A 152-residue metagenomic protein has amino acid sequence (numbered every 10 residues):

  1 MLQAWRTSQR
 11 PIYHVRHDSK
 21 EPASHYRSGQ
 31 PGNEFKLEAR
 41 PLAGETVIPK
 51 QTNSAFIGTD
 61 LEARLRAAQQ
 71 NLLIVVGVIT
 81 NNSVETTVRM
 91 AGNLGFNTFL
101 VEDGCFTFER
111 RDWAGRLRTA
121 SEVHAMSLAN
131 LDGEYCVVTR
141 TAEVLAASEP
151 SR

Functional and structural regions predicted by a protein language model:
Q3-Q9, K20, H25-R152: Active-site-adjacent betaalpha module
H17: Conserved H-loop
